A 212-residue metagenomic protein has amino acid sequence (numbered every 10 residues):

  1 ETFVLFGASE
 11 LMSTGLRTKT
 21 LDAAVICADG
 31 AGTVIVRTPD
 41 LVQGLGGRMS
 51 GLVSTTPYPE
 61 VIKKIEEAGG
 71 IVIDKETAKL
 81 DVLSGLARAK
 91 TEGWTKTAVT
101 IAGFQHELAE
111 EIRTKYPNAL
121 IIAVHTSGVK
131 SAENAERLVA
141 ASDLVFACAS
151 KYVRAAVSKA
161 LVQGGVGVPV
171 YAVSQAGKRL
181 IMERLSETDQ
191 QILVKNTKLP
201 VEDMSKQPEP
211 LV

Functional and structural regions predicted by a protein language model:
E1-V212: Conserved mixed alpha/beta catalytic, RNA-binding, or beta-rich assembly cores of soluble enzyme, regulatory
